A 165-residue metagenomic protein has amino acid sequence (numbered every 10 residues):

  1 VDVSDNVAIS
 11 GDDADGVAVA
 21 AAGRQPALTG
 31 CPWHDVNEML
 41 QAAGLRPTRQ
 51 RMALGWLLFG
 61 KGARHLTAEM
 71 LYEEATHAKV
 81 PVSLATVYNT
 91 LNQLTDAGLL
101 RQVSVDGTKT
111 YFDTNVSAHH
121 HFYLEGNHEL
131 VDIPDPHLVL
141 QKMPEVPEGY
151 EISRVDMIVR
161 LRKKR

Functional and structural regions predicted by a protein language model:
V1-H34, P136-R165: C-terminal regulatory/oligomerization modules of transcriptional regulators
A21-A53: Short alpha-helical segments that sit at the start of domains
M39, W56-K61, E74: Short amphipathic alpha-helical elements of helix-turn-helix/winged-helix folds
L45, G60-R64, A78: Short helix-capping/hinge SLiMs at alpha-helix to coil transitions
T67-K79: DNA-recognition alpha helix
V87-A97: Basic amphipathic alpha-helical segments that dock to polyanions
A97-R165: Non-DNA-binding regulatory cores of transcription-related proteins, predominantly C-terminal effector-binding
